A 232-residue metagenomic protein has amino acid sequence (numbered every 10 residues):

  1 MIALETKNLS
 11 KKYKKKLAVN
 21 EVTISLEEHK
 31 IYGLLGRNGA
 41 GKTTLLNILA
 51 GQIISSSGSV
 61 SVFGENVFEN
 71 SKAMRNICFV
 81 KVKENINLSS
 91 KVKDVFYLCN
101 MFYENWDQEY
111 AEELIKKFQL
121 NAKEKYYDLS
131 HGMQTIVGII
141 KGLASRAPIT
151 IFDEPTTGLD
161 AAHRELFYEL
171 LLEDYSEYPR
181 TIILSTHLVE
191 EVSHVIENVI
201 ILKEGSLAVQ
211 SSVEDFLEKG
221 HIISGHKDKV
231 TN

Functional and structural regions predicted by a protein language model:
L26, G58-E69, A73: Conserved ABC transporter NBD signature motif
Y32-R37: The feature captures the beta-strand-to-loop junction immediately N-terminal to the Walker
A50: Helix-to-loop junction immediately C-terminal to a conserved catalytic motif
K81-V137: ABC-family P-loop ATPase nucleotide-binding domains
T150-E154: Catalytic Walker B motif of ABC-type/P-loop ATPase nucleotide-binding domains
A161-H163: Helix N-cap at the start of a conserved alpha-helix in ABC-type nucleotide-binding domains
